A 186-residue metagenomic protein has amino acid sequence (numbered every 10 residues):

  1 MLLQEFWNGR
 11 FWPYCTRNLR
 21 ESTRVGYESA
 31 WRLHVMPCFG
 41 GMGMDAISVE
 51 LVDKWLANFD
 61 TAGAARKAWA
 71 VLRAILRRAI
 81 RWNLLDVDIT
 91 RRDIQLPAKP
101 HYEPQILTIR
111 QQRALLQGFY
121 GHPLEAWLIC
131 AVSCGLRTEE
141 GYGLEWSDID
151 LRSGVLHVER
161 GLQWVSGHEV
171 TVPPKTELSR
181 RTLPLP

Functional and structural regions predicted by a protein language model:
L3-Q4, N8, W12-L84, H101: N-terminal core-binding DNA-recognition domain of tyrosine site-specific recombinases/integrases
N18-V25, I106, S166-K175: Short, polar loop/linker segments at the starts of domains and inter-domain junctions
S29, I109-R110, S153, E159-G167 (+1 more regions): Active-site/catalytic core of tyrosine-dependent DNA strand-transfer enzymes
A46, I106, T182-P184: Short aromatic/basic micro-patch
A62-A70, R81-L144, R152, Q163-W164 (+1 more regions): Basic, Lys/Arg- and aromatic-enriched nucleic-acid-binding interface segment
R152-H157, T171-P186: C-terminal catalytic core of Y-nucleophile DNA break-rejoin enzymes
